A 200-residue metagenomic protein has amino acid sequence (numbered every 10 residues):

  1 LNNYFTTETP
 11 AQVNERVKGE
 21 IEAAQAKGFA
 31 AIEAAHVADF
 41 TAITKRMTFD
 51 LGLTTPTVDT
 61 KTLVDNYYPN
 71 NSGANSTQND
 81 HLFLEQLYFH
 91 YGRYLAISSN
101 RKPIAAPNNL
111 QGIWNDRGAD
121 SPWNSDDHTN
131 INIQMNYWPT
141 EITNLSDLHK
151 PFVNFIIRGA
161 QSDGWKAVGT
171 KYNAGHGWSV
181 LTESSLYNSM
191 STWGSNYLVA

Functional and structural regions predicted by a protein language model:
L1-D126, L145-K166: Acidic/polar, glycine-enriched structural segments that form the non-catalytic walls/loops of the carbohydrate-binding
S121-A200: Aromatic-rich carbohydrate-recognition surfaces in CAZymes
